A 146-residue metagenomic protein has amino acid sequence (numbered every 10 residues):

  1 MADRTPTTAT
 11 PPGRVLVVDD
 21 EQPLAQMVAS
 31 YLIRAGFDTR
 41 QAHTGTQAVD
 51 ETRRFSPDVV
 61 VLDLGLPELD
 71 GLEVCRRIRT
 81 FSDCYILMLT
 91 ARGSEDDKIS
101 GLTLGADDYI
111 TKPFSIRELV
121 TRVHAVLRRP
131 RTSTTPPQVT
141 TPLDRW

Functional and structural regions predicted by a protein language model:
P11-L16, L127-W146: Short, Lys/Arg-enriched segments at the junction into DNA-binding effector domains of transcriptional regulators
A25, P67, S94, K112: The feature encodes the CheY-like receiver
Q26-R34: Charged docking surfaces used in two-component/phosphorelay signaling
G36-T44, E51: Short hydrophobic/Thr-rich beta-strand motif most characteristic of the beta2 strand and flanking loop of CheY-like
H43-Q47, D58, D70-E73: Acidic catalytic/metal-coordinating carboxylates
R53-F55, R77-C84, L104: Conserved phosphotransfer cores of two-component systems
F55-V61, L66: Active-site beta3 strand of CheY-like receiver
